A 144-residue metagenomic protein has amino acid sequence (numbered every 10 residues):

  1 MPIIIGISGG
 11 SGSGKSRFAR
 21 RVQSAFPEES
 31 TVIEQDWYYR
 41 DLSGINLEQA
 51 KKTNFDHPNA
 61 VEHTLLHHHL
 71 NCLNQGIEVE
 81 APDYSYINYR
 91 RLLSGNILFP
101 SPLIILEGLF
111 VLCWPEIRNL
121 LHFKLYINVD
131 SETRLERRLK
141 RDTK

Functional and structural regions predicted by a protein language model:
I4-G6: Short hydrophobic/aromatic beta-strand immediately N-terminal to the Walker A/P-loop
G10: P-loop (Walker A) phosphate-binding loop of NTP-binding proteins
K15: Conserved lysine of the Walker
F18, V22: Hydrophobic positions on the alpha1 helix immediately C-terminal to the Walker A/P-loop
A25, Y39-R40: Internal catalytic or translocation cores that form aromatic/hydrophobic pockets or channels for amphipathic metabolites
F26-E28, L120-L121: Short, structured coil segments at secondary-structure junctions
T31-E34, R40-N88, L103: Conserved nucleotide-sensing/catalytic segment adjacent to the nucleotide-binding pocket in NTP-handling enzymes
L92-T143: ATP-dependent NMP and nucleoside kinases share a basic, alpha-helical "lid"
